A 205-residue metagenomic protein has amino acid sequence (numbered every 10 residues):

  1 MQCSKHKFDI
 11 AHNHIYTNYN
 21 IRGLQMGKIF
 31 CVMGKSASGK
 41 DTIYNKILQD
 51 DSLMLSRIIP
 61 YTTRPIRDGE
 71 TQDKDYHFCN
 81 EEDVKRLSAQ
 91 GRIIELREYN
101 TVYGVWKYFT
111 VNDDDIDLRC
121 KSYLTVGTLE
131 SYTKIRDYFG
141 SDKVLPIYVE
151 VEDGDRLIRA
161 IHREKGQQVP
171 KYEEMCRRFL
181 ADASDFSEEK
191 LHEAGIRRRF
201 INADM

Functional and structural regions predicted by a protein language model:
V32: Hydrophobic anchor at the beta1->P-loop junction of P-loop NTPases
K35: P-loop (Walker A) phosphate-binding loop of NTP-binding proteins
S38: ATP-binding Walker
D41: Walker A/P-loop
Q49-R57: Post-Walker A helix-loop "phosphate-sensing" segment adjacent to the P-loop in P-loop NTPases
T62-Y123, G127-L129: ATP-dependent small-molecule kinase phosphotransfer cores that center on conserved nucleotide phosphate-binding segments
S122-T128, S141-H162: Conserved phosphate-donor/acceptor-positioning beta-strand/loop module used by diverse small-molecule
K165-M205: Small-molecule kinase domains that catalyze NTP-dependent phosphoryl transfer to phosphate-bearing small molecules
